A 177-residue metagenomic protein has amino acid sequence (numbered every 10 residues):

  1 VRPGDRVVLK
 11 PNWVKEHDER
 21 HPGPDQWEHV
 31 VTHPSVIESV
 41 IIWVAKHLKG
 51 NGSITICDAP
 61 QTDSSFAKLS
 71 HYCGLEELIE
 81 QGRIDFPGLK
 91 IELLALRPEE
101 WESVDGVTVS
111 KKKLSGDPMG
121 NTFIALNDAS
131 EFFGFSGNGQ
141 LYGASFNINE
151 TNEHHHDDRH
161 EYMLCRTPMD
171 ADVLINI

Functional and structural regions predicted by a protein language model:
V1-I177: N-terminal and secondary-structure boundary signal
